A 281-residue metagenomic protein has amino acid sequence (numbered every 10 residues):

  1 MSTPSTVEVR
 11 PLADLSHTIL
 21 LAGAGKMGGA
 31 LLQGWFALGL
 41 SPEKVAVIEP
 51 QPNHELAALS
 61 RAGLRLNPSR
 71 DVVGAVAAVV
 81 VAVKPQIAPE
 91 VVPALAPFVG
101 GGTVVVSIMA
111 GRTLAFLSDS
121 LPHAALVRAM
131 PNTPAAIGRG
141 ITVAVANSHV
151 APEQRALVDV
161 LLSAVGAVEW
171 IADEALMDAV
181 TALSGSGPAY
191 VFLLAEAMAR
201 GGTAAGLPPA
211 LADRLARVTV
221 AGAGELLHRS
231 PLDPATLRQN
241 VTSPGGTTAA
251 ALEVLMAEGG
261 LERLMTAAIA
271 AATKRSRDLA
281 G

Functional and structural regions predicted by a protein language model:
S2, P11-A13, R217-G281: NAD(P)-dependent Rossmann-like dehydrogenase/reductase catalytic/cofactor-binding core
S2-R70, G74, T203-A205: NAD(P)+-binding Rossmann beta1-loop-alpha1 motif at the extreme N-terminus of oxidoreductases
I19, L176-A182, P234-Q239, M265: Short pre-catalytic strand/loop immediately N-terminal to key active-site residues, enriched for Gly-Thr
L31-L32, A57, A62, L66-A144 (+1 more regions): Rossmann-like NAD(P)(H) cofactor-binding subdomain of soluble oxidoreductases
P42-V45, G101-T103, A210: Short acidic capping loops at alpha-helix termini that bridge into adjacent secondary structure
F116-A125, I141-A179, Y190-R229: Internal alpha-helical scaffold of NAD(P)-dependent oxidoreductase catalytic cores
